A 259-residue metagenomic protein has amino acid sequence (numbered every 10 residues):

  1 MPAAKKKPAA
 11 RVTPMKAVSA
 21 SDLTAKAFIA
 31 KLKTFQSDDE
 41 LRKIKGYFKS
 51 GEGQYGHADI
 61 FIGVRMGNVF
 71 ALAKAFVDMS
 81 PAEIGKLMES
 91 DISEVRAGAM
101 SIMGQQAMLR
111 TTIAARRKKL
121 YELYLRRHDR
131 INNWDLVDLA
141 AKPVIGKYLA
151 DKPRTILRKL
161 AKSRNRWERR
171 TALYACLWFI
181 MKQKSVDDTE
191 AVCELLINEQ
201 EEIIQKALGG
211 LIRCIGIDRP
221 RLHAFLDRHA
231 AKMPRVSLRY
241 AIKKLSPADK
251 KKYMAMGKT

Functional and structural regions predicted by a protein language model:
P2-T259: Alpha-helical scaffold domains
